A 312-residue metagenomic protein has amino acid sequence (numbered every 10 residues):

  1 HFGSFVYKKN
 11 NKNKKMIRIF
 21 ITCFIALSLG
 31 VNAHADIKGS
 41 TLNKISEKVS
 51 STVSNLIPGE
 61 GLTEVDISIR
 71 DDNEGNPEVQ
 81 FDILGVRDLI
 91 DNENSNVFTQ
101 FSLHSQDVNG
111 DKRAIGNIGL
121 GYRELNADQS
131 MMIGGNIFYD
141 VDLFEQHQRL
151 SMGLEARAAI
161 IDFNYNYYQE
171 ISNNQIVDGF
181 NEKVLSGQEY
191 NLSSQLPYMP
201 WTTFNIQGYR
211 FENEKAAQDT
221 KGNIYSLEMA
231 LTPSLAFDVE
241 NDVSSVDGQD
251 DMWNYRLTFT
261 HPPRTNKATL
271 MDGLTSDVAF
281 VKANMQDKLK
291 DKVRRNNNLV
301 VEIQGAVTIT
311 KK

Functional and structural regions predicted by a protein language model:
H1-K15: N-terminal secretory signal peptides that target proteins for export/translocation
I21-S28: Bacterial N-terminal signal peptides
A35-P58, I171-N205, F211-A217, A230-D238 (+1 more regions): Flexible, glycine-rich linker and terminal segments associated with outer-membrane beta-barrel/transport systems
I37-L125, S130-D142: Outer membrane beta-barrel translocator domains of Type V secretion systems
E60-T63, D91-T99, L125-G135, I160-Y165 (+3 more regions): Repeated loop/turn-to-beta-strand initiation elements of outer-membrane beta-barrel proteins
G61, G75-I83, S95, K112-I118 (+5 more regions): Residues that define the transmembrane beta-barrel architecture of outer-membrane proteins
I69-N73, L103-N109, Y122-E124, Y139-L143 (+5 more regions): Transmembrane beta-strands of outer-membrane beta-barrel pores
I83-R87, I118-Y122, I137, M152-A158 (+3 more regions): Residues on the lipid-exposed face of transmembrane beta-strands in outer-membrane beta-barrel proteins
